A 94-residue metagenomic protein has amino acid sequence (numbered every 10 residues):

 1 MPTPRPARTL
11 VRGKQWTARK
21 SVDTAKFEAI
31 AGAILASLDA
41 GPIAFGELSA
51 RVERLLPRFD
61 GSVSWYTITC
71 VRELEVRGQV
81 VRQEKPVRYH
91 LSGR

Functional and structural regions predicted by a protein language model:
M1-A29: Long, low-complexity, charged/polar intrinsically disordered regions in eukaryotic proteins
D23-P42, Y66, C70-V76: Positively charged, polyanion-binding regions of nucleic-acid-associated proteins
S37, L55-F59, R77: Alpha-helix C-capping/helix-to-loop hinge sites
P42-R54, R58: Short acidic, hydrophobic short linear motifs in intrinsically disordered regions
I43-E47, S62, Y66, E84: Alpha-helix N-cap and coil->helix boundary residues
E53-T69: Short, positively charged loop/turn segments that connect secondary-structure elements
E75-E84: A short, conserved structural fragment
K85-R94: Short, cationic-aromatic polyanion-contact patches
